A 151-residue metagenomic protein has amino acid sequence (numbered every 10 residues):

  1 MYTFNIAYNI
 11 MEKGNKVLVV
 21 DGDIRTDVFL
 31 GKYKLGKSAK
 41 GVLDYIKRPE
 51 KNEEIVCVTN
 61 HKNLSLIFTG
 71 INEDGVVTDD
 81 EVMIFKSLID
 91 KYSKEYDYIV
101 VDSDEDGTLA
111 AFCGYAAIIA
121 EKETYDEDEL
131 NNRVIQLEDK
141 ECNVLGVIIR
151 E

Functional and structural regions predicted by a protein language model:
Y2-I10: Histidine-anchored nucleotide/phosphate-binding helix
N5, T78-E151: Conserved catalytic-core segment of NTP-binding enzymes
N9-K13, F112: Alpha-helix C-terminal capping segments
E12-K94, G107: P-loop/Walker-type NTP enzyme "switch/lid" segment
